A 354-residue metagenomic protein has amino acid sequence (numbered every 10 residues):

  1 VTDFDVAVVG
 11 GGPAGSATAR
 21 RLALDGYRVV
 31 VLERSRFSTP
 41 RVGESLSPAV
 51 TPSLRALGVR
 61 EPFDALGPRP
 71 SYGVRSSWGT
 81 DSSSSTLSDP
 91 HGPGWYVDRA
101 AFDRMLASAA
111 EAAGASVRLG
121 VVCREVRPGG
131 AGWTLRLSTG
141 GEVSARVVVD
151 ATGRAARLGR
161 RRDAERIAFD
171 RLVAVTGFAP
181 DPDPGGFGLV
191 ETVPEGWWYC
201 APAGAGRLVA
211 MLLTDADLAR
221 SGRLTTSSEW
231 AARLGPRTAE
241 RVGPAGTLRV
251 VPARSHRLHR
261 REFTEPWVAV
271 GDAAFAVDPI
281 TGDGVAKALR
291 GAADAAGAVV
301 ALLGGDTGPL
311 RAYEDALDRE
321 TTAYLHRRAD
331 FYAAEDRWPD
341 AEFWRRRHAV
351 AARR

Functional and structural regions predicted by a protein language model:
V1-G12: Beta1/beta-strand and adjacent pyrophosphate-binding region of the FAD-binding site in flavoprotein oxidoreductases
G11, T152-G153, V277: Glycine-rich, N-terminal phosphate-binding loop of Rossmann-like dinucleotide-binding domains
G15-S16: N-terminal Rossmann-fold NAD(P) dinucleotide-binding loop
A23-V42: Glycine-rich FAD pyrophosphate-binding loop
T51, R55-M105: A conserved beta-strand/loop capping segment in the N-terminal third of enzymes that catalyze redox or closely related
L66, L218-A296, L303-T307, R311: FAD/FMN-dependent oxidoreductases across multiple families
A109-E240: Predominantly flavin-linked oxidoreductase catalytic cores and closely associated redox partners
G297-R354: C-terminal helical "tail/cap" subdomain of flavin- and related membrane-associated enzymes
